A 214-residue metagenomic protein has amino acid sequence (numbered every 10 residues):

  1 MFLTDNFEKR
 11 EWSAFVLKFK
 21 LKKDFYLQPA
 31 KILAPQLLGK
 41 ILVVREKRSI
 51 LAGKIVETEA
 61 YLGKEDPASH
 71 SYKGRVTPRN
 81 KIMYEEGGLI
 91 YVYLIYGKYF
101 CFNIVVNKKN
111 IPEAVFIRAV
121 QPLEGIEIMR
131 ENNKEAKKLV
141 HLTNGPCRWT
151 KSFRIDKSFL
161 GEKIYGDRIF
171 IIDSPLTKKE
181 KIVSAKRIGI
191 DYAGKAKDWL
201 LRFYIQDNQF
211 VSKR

Functional and structural regions predicted by a protein language model:
F15-R214: Conserved, well-structured core segments that form or line functional sites
